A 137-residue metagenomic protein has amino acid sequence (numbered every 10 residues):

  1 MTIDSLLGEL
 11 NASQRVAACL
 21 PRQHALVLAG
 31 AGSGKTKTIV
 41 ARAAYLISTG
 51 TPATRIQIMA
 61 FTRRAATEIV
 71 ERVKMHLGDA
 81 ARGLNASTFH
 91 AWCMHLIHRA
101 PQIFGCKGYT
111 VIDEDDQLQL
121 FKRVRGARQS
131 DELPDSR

Functional and structural regions predicted by a protein language model:
M1-F104: P-loop NTPase Walker
P21, L77, A81-L84, Q102-R137: ATP-hydrolysis module of ASCE/P-loop NTPase motor domains, specifically the Walker B Asp-Glu catalytic pair
